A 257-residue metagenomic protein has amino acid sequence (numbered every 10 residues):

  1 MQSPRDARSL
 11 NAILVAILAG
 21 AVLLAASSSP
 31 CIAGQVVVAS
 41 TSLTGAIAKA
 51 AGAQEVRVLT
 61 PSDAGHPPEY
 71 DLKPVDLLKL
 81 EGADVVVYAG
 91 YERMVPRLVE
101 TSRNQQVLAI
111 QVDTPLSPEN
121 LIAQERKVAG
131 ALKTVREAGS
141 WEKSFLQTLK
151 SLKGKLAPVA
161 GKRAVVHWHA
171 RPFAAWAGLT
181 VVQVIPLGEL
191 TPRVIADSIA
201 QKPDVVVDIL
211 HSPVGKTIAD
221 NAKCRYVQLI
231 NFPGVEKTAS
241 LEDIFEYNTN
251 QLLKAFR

Functional and structural regions predicted by a protein language model:
M1-L10: N-terminal secretory signal peptides that target proteins for export/translocation
I13-A26: Bacterial N-terminal signal peptides
S29-A33: Sec/Tat signal peptide C-region and signal peptidase I cleavage site
G34-S40, T44-A48, E137-P186, L190 (+1 more regions): Basic- and aromatic-lined ligand-binding clefts that recognize polyanionic substrates
Q35-V36, E55-T134, P213-R225: Acidic/His-rich segments in extracytoplasmic proteins that coordinate ligands and/or metal ions
T41, G90, D208-H211, I230-N231: Short secondary-structure boundary segments
G52-V75, R171-D197, Q228-T238: Alpha-helical, coiled-coil/dimerization segments enriched in small aliphatic residues
E100-V165, G234-R257: Extracytoplasmic substrate-binding proteins
